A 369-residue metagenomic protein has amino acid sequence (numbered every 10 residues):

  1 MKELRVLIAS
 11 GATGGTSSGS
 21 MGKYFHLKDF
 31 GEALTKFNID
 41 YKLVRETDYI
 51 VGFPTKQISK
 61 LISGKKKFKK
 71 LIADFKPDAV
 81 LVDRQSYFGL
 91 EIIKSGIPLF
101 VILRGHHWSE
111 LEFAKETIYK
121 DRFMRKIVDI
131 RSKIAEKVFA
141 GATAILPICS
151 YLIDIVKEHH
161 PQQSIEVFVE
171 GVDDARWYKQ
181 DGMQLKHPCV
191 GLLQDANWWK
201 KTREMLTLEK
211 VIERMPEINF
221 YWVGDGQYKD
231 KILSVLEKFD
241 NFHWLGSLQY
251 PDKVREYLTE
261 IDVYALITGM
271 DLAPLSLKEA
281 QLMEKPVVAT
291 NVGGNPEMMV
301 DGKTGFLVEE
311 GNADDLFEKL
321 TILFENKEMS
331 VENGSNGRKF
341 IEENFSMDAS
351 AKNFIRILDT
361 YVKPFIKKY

Functional and structural regions predicted by a protein language model:
L7, G182-M205, E209-E213, Y221: Conserved donor-binding/catalytic core segment of Leloir-type glycosyltransferases
I50-P54, V101-K133: Acceptor-binding helix/loop patch of EC 2.4 sugar-transfer enzymes, predominantly nucleotide-sugar-dependent
K66, K70, F123-I145: Membrane-proximal helix-turn-helix segments that form the acceptor-binding/catalytic region of lipid-linked
D230-L248: Nucleotide-activated donor-binding/catalytic signature segment of Leloir-type glycosyltransferases, i.e., the conserved
G269: Aromatic "clamp/platform" in nucleotide-sugar-dependent glycosyltransferases that forms part of the donor/acceptor
P286-A289, M299: Short hydrophobic beta-strand element within catalytic cores of glycosyltransferases and related nucleotide-activated
D301-G302, F306-A313, I322-K327: Conserved acidic donor-binding segment of nucleotide-sugar-dependent glycosyltransferases
D315, I322, M329-N344, S350-R356: A short, well-ordered alpha-helix in the C-terminal region of glycosyltransferases
